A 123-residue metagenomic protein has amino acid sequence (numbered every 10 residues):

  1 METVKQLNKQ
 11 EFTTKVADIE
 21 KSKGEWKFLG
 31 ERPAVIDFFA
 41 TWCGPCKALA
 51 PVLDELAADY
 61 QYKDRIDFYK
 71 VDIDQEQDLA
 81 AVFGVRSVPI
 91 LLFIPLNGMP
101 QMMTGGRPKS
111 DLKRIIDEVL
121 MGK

Functional and structural regions predicted by a protein language model:
M1-T13, E55, D117, M121-K123: N-terminal targeting signals for export/organelle localization
N8-A34: A short beta-strand-turn-helix
E31-R32, F39-W42, S87: Short pre-active-site segment immediately N-terminal to redox-active cysteine/selenocysteine motifs in thiol-based
V35-I36, F68, L91: Hydrophobic beta-strand anchors of alpha/beta hydrolase catalytic cores
K47-Q61: Typically the conserved alpha-helix immediately C-terminal to a functionally engaged Cys/Sec in thioredoxin-like
I66-A81: Structural microenvironment flanking redox-active thiols in thiol-disulfide oxidoreductases
S87-K123: Non-catalytic, surface beta->alpha helical segment in thiol-disulfide oxidoreductase systems
